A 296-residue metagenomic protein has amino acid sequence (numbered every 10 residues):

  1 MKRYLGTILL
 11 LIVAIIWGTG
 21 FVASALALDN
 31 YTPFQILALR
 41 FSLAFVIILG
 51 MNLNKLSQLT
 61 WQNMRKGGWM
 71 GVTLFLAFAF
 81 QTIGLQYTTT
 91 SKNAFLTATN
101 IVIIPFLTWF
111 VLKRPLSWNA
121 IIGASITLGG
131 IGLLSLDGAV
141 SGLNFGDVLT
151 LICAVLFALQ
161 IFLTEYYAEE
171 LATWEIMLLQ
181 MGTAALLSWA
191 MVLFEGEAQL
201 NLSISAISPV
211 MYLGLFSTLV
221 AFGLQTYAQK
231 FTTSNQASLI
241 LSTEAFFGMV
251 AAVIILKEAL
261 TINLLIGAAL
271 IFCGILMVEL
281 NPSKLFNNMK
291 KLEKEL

Functional and structural regions predicted by a protein language model:
M1-I12, F45-M70, Y87, F110-I121 (+5 more regions): Membrane-interface interhelical linkers
L11-T19, A23, M51, G68-Y87 (+6 more regions): Hydrophobic alpha-helical transmembrane segments of multi-pass membrane transport proteins, especially secondary
A27, I36, R40, G84 (+8 more regions): Hydrophobic/aromatic residues within transmembrane alpha-helices of multi-pass small-molecule transporters
D29-L43, I83-N100, N144-V155, S205-L215: Structural signature of hydrophobic alpha-helical transmembrane segments
D29-L76, I103, L107, L156-L163 (+3 more regions): Transmembrane alpha-helices of multi-pass small-molecule transport proteins
F41, L136, A206-S208, S242-L296: C-terminal-most transmembrane helix of multi-pass membrane proteins
I47-L56, N100-I122, F246-I266: C-terminal transmembrane-helix exit sites in multi-pass transporters
I48, G68, L116-L136, A154-F157 (+3 more regions): Hydrophobic transmembrane alpha-helices of multi-pass small-molecule transport proteins
